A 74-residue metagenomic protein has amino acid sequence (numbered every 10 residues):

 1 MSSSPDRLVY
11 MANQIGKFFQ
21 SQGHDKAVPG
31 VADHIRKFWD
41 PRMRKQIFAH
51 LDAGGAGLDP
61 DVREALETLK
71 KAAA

Functional and structural regions predicted by a protein language model:
M1-H24: N-terminal acidic leader/helix
S3-P5, A56, E64-K71: Extended, solvent-exposed regions of the mature portions of secreted/cell-surface glycoproteins
V9-A12, A32, L66: Generic structural concept
G16, Q20-D59: Amphipathic, hydrophobic secondary-structure cores in small proteins
